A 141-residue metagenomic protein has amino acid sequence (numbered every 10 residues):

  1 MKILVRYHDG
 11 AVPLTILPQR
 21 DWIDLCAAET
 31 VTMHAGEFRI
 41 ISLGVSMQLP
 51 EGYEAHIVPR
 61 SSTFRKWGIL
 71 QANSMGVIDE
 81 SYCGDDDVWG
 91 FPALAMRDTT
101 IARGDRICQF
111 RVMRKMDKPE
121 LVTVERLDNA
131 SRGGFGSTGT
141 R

Functional and structural regions predicted by a protein language model:
M1-R141: DUTPase catalytic domain/fold
